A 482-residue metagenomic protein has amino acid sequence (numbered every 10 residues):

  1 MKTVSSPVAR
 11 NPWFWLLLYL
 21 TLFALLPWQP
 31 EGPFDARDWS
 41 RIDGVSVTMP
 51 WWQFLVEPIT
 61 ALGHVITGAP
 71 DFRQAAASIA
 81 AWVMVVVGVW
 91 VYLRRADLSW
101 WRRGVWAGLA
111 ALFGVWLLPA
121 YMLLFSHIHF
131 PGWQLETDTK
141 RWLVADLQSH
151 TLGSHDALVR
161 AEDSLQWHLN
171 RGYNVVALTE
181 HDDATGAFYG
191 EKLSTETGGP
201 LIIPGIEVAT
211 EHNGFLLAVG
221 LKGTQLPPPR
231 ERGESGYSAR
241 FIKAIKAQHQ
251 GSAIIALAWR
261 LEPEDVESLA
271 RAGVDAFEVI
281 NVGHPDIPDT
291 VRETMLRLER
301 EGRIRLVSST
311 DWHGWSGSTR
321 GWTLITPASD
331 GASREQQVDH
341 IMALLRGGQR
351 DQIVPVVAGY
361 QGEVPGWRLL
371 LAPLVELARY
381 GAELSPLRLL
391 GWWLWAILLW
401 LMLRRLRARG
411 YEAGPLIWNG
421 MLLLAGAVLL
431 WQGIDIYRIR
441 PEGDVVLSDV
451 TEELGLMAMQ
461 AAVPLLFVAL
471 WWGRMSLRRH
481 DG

Functional and structural regions predicted by a protein language model:
M1-L143, D163, H212-Q225, P263-G482: Charged catalytic cores and adjacent phosphate/nucleic-acid-binding surfaces used for phosphate/nucleic-acid chemistry
I128-V175, E180-D182, Y189: Membrane-interface segments at or immediately adjacent to transmembrane helices that form the boundary between
V144-S149, Y173-A184, L201-E207, I255-W259 (+2 more regions): Active-site neighborhood of phospho(di)ester-bond hydrolases with catalytic His/Asp-centered motifs
L152-D156, P229-G233, I255-L257, V282-D286: Short, flexible loop segments at the rims of nucleotide/cofactor-binding pockets, characterized by
L169-N170, K246, A270: Non-catalytic positions within long, well-ordered alpha-helices that form the structural scaffold/packing of enzyme
T185-E196, E267-S268: Metal-dependent catalytic neighborhoods of phosphoester/phosphodiester hydrolases
G214-S252: Binuclear metal-dependent hydrolase catalytic cores centered on His/Asp/Glu-rich metal-binding motifs
H249-E262, L389-W393: Aromatic-lined carbohydrate-recognition surfaces of secreted/lumenal glycan-active proteins
